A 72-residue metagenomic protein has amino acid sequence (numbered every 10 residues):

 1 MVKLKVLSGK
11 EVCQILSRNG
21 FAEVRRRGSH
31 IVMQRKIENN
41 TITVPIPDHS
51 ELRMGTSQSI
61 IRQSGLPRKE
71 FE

Functional and structural regions predicted by a protein language model:
M1-R26, H30-E72: Basic nucleic-acid-binding interfaces
